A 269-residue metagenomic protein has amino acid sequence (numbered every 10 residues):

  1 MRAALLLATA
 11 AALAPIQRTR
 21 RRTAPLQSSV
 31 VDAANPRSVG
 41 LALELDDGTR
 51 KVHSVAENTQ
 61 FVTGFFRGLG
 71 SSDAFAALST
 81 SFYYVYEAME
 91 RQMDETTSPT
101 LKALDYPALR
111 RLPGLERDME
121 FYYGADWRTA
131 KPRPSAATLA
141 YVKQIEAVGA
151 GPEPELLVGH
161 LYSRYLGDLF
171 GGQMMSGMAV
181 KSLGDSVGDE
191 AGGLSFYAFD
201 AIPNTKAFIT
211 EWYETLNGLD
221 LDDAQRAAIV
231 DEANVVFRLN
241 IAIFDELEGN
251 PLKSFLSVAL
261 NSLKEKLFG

Functional and structural regions predicted by a protein language model:
M1-T19: N-terminal chloroplast transit peptides
R20, L26-G269: Metal- and O2-centered redox machinery and metal/ROS homeostasis
